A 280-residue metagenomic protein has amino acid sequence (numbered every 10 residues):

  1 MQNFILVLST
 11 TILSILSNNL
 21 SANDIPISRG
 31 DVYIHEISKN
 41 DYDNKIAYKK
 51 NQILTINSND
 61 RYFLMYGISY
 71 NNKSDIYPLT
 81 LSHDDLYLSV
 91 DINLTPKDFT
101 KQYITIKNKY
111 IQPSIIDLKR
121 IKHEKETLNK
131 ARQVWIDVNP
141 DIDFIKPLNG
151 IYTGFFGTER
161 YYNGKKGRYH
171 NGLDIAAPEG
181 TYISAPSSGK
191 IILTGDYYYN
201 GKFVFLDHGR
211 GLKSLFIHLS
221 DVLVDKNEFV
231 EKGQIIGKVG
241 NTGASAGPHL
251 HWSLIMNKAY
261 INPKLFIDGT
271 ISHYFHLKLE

Functional and structural regions predicted by a protein language model:
M1-I5: Positively charged n-region of N-terminal signal peptides that target proteins for export
V7-I15: Bacterial N-terminal signal peptides
L20-T100: Cationic-aromatic interfacial patches
D91-N200: Surface-exposed, glycine-biased beta-strand/turn segments
F99-E126, E228-K232, S253-E280: Acidic, glycine-rich catalytic/binding loops that coordinate metals and/or anionic ligands
F155, T194-G195, V222, V239-T242: Residue-level recognition of beta-strand microenvironments
Y182-I191, V224-V239: Short, well-structured beta-strand-loop connectors
P186-L223, P248, S253: Zn2+-dependent peptidoglycan hydrolase active-site motif and core
